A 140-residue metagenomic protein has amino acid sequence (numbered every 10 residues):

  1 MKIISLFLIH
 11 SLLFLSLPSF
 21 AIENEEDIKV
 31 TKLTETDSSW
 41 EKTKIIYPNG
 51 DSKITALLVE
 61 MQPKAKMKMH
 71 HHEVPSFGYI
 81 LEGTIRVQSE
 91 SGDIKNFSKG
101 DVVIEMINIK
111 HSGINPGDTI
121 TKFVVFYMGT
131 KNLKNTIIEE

Functional and structural regions predicted by a protein language model:
M1-S5: Positively charged n-region of N-terminal signal peptides that target proteins for export
L8, L17-K53, N96, I104 (+1 more regions): A short, N-terminal "cap"/entry segment at the start of jelly-roll beta-barrel domains of the cupin/DSBH fold
T55-H72, I107-K110: Conserved short histidine dyad/triad with adjacent acidic residue
M61, S91-N108: Short acidic-glycine-tyrosine-enriched beta hairpin
K66-M67, T84-Q88, V102: Short beta-strand segments in beta-sandwich/barrel cores
H71, Y79, P116-I120: Extracellular/periplasmic catalytic domains that process cell-envelope and extracellular macromolecules
V74-S91: Glycine- and acidic-residue-biased ligand/ion/polar-headgroup-sensing regions
N108-L133: Ligand-binding loop in jelly-roll beta-barrel domains
